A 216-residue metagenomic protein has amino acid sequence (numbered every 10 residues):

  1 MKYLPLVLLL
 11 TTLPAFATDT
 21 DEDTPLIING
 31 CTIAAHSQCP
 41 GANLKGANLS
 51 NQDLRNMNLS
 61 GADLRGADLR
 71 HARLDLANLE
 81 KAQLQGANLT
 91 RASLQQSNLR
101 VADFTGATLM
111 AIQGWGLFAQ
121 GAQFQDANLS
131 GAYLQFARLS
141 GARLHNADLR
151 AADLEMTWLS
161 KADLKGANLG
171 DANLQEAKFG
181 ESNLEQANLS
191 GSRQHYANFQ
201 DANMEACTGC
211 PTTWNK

Functional and structural regions predicted by a protein language model:
M1-L4: Positively charged n-region of N-terminal signal peptides that target proteins for export
L6-L10: Hydrophobic helical h-region of N-terminal Sec-dependent signal peptides in bacterial secretory/periplasmic proteins
T12-P14: N-terminal signal peptide c-region/cleavage motif recognized by signal peptidases
T18-K216: Tandem repeat scaffolds
